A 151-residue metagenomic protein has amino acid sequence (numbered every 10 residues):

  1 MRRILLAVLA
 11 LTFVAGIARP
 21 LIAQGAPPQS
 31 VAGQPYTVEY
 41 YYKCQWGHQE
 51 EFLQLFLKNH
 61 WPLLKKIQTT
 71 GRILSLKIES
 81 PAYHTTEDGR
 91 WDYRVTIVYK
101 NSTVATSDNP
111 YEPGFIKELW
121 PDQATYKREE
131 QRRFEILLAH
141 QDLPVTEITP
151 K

Functional and structural regions predicted by a protein language model:
M1-I4: Positively charged n-region of N-terminal signal peptides that target proteins for export
A7-G16, P20: Bacterial N-terminal signal peptides
G25-V31, K65-L74, D88-D92, T96-K151: An amphipathic, aromatic/His-enriched active-site/gating alpha helix that lines ligand/cofactor pockets
A32-G47: Acidic/histidine-rich, surface-exposed loop or edge segments in extracytoplasmic proteins
W46-E51, T103-A105: Primarily extracytoplasmic ectodomains and periplasmic/lumenal surface modules that are beta-strand-rich
H48-S75: Short amphipathic alpha-helical segments
E79-H84: A cross-kingdom feature marking solvent-exposed beta-strand/loop segments within repeated, beta-rich binding/scaffold
